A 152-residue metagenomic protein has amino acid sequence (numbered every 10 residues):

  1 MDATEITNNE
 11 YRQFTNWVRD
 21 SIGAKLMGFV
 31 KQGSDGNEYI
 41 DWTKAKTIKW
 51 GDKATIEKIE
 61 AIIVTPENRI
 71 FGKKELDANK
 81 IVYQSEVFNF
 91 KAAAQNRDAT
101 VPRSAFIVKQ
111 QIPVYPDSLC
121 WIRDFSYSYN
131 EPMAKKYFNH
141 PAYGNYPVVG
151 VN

Functional and structural regions predicted by a protein language model:
M1-N152: Extended beta-strand/loop cores of jelly-roll/beta-sandwich
